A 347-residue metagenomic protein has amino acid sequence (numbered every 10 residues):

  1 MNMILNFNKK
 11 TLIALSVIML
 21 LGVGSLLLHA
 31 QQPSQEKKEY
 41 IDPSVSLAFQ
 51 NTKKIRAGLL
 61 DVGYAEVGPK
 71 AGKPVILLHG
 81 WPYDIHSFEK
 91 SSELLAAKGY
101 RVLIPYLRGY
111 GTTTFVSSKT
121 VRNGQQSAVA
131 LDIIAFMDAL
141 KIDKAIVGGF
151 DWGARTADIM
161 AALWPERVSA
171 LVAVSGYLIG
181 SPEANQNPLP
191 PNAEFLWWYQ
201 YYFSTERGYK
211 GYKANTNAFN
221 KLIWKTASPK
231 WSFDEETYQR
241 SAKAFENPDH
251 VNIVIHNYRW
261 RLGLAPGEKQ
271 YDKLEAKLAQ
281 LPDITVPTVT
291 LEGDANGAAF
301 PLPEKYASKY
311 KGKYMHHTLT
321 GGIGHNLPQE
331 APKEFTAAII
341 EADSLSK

Functional and structural regions predicted by a protein language model:
M3-S16: Bacterial N-terminal signal peptides that target proteins for export
A14-S25: Bacterial N-terminal signal peptides
L28-A30: Boundary at the C-terminal end of the N-terminal hydrophobic targeting segment
P33-N51, L60-V62, V67, P74 (+4 more regions): Flexible "cap/lid" subdomain of the alpha/beta-hydrolase fold that forms the substrate-access gate
E66-F115, Y306: Conserved HGGG/HGGXW glycine-rich cap/lid loop of the alpha/beta-hydrolase fold
G80, D151, Q329-E330: Conserved acidic functional residues
I133, M137, F335, I339 (+1 more regions): Hydrophobic "lid"/C-terminal helical patch of Rossmann-like NAD(P)-dependent dehydrogenase/epimerase domains
I323-A331: Catalytic histidine-centered segment of alpha/beta-hydrolase-like enzymes
